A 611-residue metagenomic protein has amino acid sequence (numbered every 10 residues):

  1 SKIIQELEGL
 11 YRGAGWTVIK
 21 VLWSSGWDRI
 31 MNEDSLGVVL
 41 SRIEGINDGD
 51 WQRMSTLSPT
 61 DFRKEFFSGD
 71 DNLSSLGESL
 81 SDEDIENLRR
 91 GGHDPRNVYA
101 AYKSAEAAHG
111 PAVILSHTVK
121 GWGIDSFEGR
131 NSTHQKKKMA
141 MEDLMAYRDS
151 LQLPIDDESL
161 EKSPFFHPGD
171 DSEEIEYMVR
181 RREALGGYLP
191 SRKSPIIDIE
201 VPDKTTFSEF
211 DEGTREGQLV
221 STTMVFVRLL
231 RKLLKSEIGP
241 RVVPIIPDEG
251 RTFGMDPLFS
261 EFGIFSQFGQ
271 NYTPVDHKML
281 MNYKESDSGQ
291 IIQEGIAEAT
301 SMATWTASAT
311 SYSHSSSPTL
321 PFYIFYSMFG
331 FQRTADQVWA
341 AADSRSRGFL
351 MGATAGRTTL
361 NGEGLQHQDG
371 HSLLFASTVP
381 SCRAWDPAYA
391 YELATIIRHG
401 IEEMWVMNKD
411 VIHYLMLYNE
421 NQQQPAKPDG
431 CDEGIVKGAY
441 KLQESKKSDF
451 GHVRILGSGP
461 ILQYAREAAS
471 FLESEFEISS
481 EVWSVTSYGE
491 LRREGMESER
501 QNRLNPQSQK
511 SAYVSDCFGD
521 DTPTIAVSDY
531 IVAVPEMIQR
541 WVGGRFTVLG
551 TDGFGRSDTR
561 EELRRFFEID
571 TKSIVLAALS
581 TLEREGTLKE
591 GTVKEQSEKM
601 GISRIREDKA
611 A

Functional and structural regions predicted by a protein language model:
S1-P168, L280, T358-H367, S377 (+3 more regions): Thiamine diphosphate
L73-R89, R96-A100, A107, S163-P425 (+6 more regions): Thiamine diphosphate
